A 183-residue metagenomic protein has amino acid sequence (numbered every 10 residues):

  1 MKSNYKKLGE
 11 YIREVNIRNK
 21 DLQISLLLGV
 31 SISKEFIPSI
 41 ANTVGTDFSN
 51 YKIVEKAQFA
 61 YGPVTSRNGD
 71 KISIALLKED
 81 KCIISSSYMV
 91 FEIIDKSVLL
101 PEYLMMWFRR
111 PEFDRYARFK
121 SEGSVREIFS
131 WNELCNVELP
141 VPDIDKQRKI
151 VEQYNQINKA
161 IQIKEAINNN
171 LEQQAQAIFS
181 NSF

Functional and structural regions predicted by a protein language model:
M1-N19, P140-S182: Non-catalytic DNA-recognition/assembly elements of restriction-modification systems
N4-Y61: Sequence-specific dsDNA recognition surfaces
E10-R13, G62, M89, M105-R109 (+3 more regions): Generic alpha-helical structural context detector
Y11, P101-N132: Short, positively charged
F36-I37, I84, L100, S130-E133 (+1 more regions): N-terminal alpha-helical segment
K56, A60-P111: A short beta-sheet element
I74-K78, K120, V151-Y154, I167: "Short basic amphipathic alpha-helical interaction patches in structured regions
C82-S87, E122-V151, N155: A short glycine-rich beta-alpha junction/loop motif
